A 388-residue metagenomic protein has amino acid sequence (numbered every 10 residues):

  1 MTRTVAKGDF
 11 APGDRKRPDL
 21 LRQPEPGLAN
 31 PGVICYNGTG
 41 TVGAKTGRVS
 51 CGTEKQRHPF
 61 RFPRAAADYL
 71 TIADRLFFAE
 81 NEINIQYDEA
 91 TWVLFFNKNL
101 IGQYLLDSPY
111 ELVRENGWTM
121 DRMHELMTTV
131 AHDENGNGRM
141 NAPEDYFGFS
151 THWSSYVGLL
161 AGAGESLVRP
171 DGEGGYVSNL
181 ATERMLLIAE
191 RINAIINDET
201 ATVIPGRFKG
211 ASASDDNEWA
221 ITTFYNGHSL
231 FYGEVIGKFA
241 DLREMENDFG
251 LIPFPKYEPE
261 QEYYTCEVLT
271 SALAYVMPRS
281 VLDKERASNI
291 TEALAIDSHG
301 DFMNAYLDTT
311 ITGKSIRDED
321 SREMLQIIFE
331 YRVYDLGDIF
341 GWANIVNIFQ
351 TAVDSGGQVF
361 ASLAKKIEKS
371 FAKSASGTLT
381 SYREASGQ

Functional and structural regions predicted by a protein language model:
M1-L21, I34-T91, G102, D121: Hinge/lid segment of periplasmic solute-binding proteins
M1-T46, V353, G357-Q388: Conserved N-terminal structural module of periplasmic/extracytoplasmic solute-binding proteins
E25-L28, L70-L94, G102, N116-V177: Extracytoplasmic/periplasmic solute-binding protein
T41-G52, R75, D241-P259: Ligand-binding "clamshell"
C51-F62, V113-E115, N141, E165-L187 (+1 more regions): Short, solvent-exposed loop/beta-turn-alpha elements that line the ligand-binding surface or hinge of extracytoplasmic
H124-M127, L159-A161, S166-A213: Glycine-centered hinge/linker elements that transmit conformational signals in sensory and ligand-binding systems
R243-I311: Extracytoplasmic/periplasmic substrate-recognition and gating elements
R279-S288, S298-Q388: Conserved C-terminal helix/tail region of periplasmic/extracytoplasmic solute-binding proteins
